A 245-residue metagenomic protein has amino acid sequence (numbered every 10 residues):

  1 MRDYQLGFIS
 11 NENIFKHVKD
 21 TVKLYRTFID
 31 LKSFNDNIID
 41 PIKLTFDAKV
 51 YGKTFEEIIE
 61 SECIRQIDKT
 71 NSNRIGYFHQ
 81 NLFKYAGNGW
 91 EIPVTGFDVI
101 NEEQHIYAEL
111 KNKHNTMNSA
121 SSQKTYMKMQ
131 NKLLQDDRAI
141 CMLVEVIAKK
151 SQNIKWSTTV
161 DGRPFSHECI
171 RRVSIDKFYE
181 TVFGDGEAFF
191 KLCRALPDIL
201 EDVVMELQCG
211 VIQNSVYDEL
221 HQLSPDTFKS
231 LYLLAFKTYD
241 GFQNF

Functional and structural regions predicted by a protein language model:
M1-F78: Interdomain/boundary linker segments immediately adjacent to catalytic/signaling cores
S10, G87, R171-I175: Helix N-cap / beta->alpha transition motif
V18-Y25, L82-A86, M129-D136, A235: Hydrophobic, Leu/Ile/Phe/Ala-enriched alpha-helical segments that form helix-helix packing faces
T70-V94: Short N-terminal edge-element motif at the start of the domain
P93-T95, E102-E103, D136-R138: Short, well-ordered loop/turn elements at secondary-structure boundaries
V99-M117: Conserved catalytic cores of phosphodiester-cleaving nucleases, focusing on short active-site segments
H114-E180: Catalytic cores of nucleic-acid endonucleases
T158-F245: Charged, structured surface patches that assemble and position nucleic-acid processing machinery
